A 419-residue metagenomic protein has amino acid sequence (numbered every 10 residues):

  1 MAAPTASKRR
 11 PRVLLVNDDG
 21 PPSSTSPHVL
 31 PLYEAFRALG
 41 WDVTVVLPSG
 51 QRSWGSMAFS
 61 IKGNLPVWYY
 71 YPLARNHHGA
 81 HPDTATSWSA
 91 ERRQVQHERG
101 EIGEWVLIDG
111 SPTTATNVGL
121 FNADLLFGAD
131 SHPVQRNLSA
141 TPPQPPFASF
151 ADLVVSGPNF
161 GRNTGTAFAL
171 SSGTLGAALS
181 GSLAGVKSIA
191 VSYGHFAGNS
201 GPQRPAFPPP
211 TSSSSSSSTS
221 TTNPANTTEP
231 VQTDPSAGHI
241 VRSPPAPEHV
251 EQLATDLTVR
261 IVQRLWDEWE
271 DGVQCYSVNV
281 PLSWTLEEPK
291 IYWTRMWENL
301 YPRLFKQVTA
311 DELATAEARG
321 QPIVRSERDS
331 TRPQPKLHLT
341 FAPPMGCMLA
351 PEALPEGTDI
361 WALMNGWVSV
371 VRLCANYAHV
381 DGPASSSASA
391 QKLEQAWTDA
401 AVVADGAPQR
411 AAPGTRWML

Functional and structural regions predicted by a protein language model:
A2, S7-P11, P210-S213, S220-H249 (+3 more regions): C-terminal accessory domains and tails appended to enzymatic cores
A2-R9, V13-V16, P22-A148, P210-S212: A cross-family phosphate/adenosyl-ligand binding-site feature
R12, D152-V155: Structural motif
D19, Q51, S111-P112, N159-R162 (+2 more regions): Short glycine-rich anion-binding loops that position phosphate/pyrophosphate groups of nucleotides and phosphorylated
T44-V46, V106, V155, I189-V191 (+1 more regions): Hydrophobic/aromatic beta-strand patches that form the interior of the parallel beta-sheet core in alpha/beta enzyme
G119-F127, G176-K187: Alpha-helix C-terminal capping segments
N163-S172: Glycine/threonine-rich flexible loop motifs
A167, A178-P210: Glycine-rich phosphate/pyrophosphate-binding loops and their adjacent beta-strand/loop elements at enzyme active sites
